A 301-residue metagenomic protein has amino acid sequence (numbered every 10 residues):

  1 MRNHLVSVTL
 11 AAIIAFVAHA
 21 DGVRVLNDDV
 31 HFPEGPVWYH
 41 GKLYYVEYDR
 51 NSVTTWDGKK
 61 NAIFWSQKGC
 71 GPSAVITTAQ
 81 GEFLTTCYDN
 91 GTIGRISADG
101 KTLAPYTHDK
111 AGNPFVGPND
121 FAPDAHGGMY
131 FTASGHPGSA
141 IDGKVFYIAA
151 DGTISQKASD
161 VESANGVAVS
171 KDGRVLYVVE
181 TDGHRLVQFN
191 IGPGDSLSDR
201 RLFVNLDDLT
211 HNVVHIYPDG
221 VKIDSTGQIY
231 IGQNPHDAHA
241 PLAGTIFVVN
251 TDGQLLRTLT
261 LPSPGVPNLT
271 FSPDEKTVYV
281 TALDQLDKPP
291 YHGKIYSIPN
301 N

Functional and structural regions predicted by a protein language model:
M1-L5: Positively charged n-region of N-terminal signal peptides that target proteins for export
S7-V17: Bacterial N-terminal signal peptides
G22-N27, K60-S66, A104-A111, T153-S159 (+2 more regions): A short beta-strand motif characteristic of beta-propeller blades
N27-K42, Y48, Q67-C87, T92 (+6 more regions): Beta-rich, blade/repeat-based domains predominating in secreted/periplasmic proteins but also intracellular
Y39-K42, W56-G58, A62-I63, A79 (+8 more regions): Flexible "stalk/tail and boundary" regions
R50-S52, N90-G91, H136-S139, G183-R185 (+2 more regions): Short glycine/acidic-enriched loop and turn motifs that connect beta-strands
S52-T54, T92-G94, G143-F146, R185-V187 (+2 more regions): A short loop-to-beta-strand structural motif that recurs across blades of beta-propeller domains
F189-S196, P299-N301: Short loop/turn segments immediately following beta-strands, especially the blade-tip and inter-blade linker loops
